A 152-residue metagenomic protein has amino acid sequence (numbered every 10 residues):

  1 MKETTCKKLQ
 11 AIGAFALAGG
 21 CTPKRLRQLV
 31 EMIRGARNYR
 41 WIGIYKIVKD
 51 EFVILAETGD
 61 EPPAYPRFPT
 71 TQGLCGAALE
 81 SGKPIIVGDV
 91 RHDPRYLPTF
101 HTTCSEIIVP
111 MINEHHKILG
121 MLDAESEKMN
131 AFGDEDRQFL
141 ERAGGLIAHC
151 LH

Functional and structural regions predicted by a protein language model:
M1-P63: Intrinsically disordered, low-complexity terminal regulatory regions
K2-T5, L9, G13, S126-H152: Juxtadomain coupling helices with adjacent low-complexity linkers
A36, T99-C104: Short loop/turn motifs at secondary-structure junctions and domain boundaries
Y39, G73, E106: Short coil/loop residues immediately preceding or within conserved phosphate-binding loops of NTP-utilizing enzyme
W41, I108, M121: Short hydrophobic/aromatic beta-strand element in the GNAT-like acyltransferase core that lines or flanks the acyl-donor
I47-T99: Regulatory sensory and allosteric helical modules in signal-transduction proteins and certain transcription factors
S105-N113: A short, aliphatic-rich beta-strand micro-motif
I112-S126: Sensory-domain boundary capping and coupling elements
